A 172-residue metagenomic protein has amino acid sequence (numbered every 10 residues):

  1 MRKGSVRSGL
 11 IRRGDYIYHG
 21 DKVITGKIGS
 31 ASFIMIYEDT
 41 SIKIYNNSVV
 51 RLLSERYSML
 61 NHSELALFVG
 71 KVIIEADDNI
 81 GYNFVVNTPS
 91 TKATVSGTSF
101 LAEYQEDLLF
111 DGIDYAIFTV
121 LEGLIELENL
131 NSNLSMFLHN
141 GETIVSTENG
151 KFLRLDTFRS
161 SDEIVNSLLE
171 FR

Functional and structural regions predicted by a protein language model:
M1-K22, G26-K27, I36-I144, E148-G150 (+1 more regions): Flexible, surface-exposed loop/linker segments and immediately adjacent secondary-structure boundaries
G29-A31: N-terminal extracellular ligand-recognition/capping segment immediately after the signal peptide
